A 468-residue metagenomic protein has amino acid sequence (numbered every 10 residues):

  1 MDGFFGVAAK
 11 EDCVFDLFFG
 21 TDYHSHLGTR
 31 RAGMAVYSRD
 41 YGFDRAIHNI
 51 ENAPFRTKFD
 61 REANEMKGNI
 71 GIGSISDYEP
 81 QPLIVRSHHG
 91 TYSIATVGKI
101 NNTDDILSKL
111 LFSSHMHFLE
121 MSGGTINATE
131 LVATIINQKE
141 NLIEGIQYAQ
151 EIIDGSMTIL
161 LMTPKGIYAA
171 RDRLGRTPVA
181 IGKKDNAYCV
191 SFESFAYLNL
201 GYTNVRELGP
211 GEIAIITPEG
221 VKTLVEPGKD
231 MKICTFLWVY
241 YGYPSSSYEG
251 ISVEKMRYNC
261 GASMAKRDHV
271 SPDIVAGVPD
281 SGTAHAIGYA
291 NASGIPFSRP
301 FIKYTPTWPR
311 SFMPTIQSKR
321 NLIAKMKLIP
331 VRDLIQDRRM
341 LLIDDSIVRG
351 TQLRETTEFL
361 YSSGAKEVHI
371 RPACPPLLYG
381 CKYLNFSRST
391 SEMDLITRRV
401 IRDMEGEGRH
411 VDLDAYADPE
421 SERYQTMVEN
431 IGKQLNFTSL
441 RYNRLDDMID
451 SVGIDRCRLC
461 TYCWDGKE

Functional and structural regions predicted by a protein language model:
M1-G209, I215-P272, V278, E367: Conserved short alpha-helical segments that host acidic/polar catalytic motifs at enzyme active sites
D12, N102, Y168, R176-T177 (+7 more regions): Flexible loop/turn segments at secondary-structure boundaries
A95, M162, A170-R171, G182 (+11 more regions): Generic beta-strand/beta-sheet core signal
K109, S113, I135, I152 (+7 more regions): Generic, well-ordered alpha-helical scaffold segments in large soluble proteins
S122-E130, F297-R310, G406-V411, S439-D450: A conserved beta-strand->alpha-helix junction
K165-G166, G201-E207, T357-E468: PRPP-dependent phosphoribosyltransferase catalytic core
A196, T203, G211-E212, G261-D268 (+3 more regions): Phosphate/diphosphate-binding loops
G294-M340, L378-T390: Short, glycine/charge-rich flexible loops or terminal/linker lids adjacent to PRPP-binding catalytic cores
